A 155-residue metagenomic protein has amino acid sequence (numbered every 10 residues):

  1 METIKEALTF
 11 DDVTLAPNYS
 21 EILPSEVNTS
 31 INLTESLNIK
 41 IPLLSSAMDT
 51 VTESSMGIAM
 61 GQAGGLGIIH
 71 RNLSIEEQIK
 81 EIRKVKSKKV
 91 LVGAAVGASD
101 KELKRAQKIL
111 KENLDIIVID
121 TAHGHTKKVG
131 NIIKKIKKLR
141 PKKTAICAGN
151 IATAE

Functional and structural regions predicted by a protein language model:
M1-L43: An N-cap/entry alpha-helix motif that binds or orients negatively charged groups
E2-T3, A7, V13, V51-E155: Alpha/beta enzyme core
